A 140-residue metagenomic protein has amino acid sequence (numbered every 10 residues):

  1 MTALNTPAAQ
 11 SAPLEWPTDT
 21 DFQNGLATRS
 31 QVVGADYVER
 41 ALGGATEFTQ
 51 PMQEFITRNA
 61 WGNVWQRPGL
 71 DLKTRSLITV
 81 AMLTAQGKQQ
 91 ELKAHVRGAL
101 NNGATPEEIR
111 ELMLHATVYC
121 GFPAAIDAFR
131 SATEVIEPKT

Functional and structural regions predicted by a protein language model:
T2-K73, N101, D127-T140: Acidic, glycine/proline-rich low-complexity segments that act as flexible tails and inter-domain linkers
D36, Q89, P123: Gly/Ser/Thr-rich beta-alpha loop segments that engage phosphate groups in nucleotides
I56-A60, L77-T84, L112-T117, A128: Short alpha-helical scaffolding segments that buttress acidic/His motifs in well-ordered protein cores
L77-V80, T84-R110: Mid-chain, well-packed structural core segment of small domains
A104-E108, M113-T140: C-terminal binding/interaction regions
